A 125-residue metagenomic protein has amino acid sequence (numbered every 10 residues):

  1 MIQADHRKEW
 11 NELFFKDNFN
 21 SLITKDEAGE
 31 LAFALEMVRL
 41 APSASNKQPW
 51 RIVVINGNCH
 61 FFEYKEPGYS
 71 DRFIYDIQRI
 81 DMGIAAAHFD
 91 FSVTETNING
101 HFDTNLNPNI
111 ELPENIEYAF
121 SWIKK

Functional and structural regions predicted by a protein language model:
M1-K125: Acidic, surface-exposed loops and disordered segments
